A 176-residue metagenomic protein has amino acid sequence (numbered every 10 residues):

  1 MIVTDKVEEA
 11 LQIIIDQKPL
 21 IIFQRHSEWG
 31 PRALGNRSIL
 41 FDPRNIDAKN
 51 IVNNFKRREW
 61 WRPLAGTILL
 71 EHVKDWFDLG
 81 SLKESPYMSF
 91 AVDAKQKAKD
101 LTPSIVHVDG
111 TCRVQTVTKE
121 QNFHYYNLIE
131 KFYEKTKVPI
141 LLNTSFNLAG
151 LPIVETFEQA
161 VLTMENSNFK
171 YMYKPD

Functional and structural regions predicted by a protein language model:
M1-D176: Flexible beta->alpha loop and helix N-cap segments adjacent to enzyme active/binding sites
